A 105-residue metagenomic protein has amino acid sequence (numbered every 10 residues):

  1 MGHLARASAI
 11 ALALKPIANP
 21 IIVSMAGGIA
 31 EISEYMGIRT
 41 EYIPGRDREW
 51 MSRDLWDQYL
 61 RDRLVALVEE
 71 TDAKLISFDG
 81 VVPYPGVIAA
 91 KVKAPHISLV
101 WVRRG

Functional and structural regions predicted by a protein language model:
M1-R6: A short, glycine/small-residue-rich beta-strand->loop->alpha-helix junction that serves as a flexible
A13-A66: Conserved nucleotide-sugar phosphate-binding/catalytic loop shared by glycosyltransferases and other
N19-S24, L75-F78, H96-V100: Short, hydrophobic beta-strand segments that form beta-sheet elements in well-ordered domains
S24-A30, V81-Y84, R103-R104: Short, polar loop motifs at secondary-structure junctions
E34-Y35, I88-K91: Short amphipathic alpha-helical segments
V65-Y84: Short N-terminal targeting/anchoring amphipathic segment
K91-G105: Active-site-proximal region of nucleotide-activated glycan assembly enzymes, centered on histidine/acidic-rich loops
